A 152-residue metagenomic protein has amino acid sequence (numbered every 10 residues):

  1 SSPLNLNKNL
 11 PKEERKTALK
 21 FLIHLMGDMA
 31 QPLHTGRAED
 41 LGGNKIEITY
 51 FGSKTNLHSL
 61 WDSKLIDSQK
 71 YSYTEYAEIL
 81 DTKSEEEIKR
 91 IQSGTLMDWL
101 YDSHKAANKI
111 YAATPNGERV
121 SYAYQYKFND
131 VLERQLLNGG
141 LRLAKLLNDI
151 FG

Functional and structural regions predicted by a protein language model:
S1-I23, M29-I46, Y50-N56, A123-G152: Soluble secreted/lumenal catalytic domains with histidine-centered metal-binding or acid-base catalytic motifs
E47-Q135: An amphipathic alpha-helical core segment
